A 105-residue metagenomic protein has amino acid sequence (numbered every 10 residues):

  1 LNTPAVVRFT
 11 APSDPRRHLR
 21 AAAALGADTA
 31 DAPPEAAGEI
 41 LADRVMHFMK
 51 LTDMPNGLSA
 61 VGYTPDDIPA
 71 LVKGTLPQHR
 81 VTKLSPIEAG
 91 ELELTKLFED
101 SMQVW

Functional and structural regions predicted by a protein language model:
V7-A11: Glycine- and Gly-Pro-enriched alpha-helical subdomains that act as flexible, kink-prone "lid/hinge" or packing modules
P12-R16: Phosphate-handling active-site elements
H18-W105: C-terminal charged capping/lid subdomain of soluble metabolic enzymes
